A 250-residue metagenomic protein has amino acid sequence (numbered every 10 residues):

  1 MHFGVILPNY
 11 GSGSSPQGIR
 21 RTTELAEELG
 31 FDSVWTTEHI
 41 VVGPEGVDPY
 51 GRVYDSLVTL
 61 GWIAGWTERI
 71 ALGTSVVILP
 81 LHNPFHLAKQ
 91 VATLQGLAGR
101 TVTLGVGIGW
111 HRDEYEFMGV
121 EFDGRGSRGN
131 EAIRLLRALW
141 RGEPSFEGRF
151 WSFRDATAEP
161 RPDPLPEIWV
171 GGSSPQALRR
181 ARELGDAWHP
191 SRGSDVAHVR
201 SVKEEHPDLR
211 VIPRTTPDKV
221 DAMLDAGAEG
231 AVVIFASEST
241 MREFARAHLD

Functional and structural regions predicted by a protein language model:
M1-D250: Active-site-adjacent structural elements that line small-molecule/cofactor binding pockets in enzymes
